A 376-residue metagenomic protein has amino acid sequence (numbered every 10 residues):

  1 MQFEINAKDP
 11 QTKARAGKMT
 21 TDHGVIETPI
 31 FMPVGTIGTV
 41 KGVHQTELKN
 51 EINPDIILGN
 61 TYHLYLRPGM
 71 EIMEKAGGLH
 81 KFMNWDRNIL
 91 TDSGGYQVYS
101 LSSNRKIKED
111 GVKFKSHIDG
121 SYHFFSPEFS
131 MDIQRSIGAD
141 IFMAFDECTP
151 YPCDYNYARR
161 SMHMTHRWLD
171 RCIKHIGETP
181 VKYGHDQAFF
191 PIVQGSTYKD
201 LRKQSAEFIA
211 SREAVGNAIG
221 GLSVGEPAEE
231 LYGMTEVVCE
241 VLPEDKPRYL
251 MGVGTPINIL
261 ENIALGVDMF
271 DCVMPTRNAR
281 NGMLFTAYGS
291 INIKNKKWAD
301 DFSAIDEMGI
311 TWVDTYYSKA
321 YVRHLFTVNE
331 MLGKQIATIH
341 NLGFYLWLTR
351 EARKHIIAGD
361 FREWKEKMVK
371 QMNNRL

Functional and structural regions predicted by a protein language model:
M1-K182, K296-A299: Non-catalytic, usually N-terminal nucleic-acid engagement modules in DNA/RNA processing proteins
M1-T20, I26-M32, K41-G42, D146-C153 (+1 more regions): C-terminal extensions of enzymes
G24, I57, D92, Q134 (+5 more regions): Conserved, mostly hydrophobic/aromatic
S130, S161, T165-W168, C172 (+5 more regions): Alpha-helical packing segments of well-folded alpha/beta enzyme cores
G138, L169, I173-I176, P180 (+4 more regions): Structural signal for hydrophobic packing residues in well-ordered secondary-structure cores of soluble enzyme domains
Y151-Y155, R159, G216-L222, M331-K334: Glycine- and acidic
Y155-H166, K174, K199-R212, I339: Short, electropositive alpha-helical surface patch
T179, Q187-I305: Glycine-rich phosphate/ribose-binding loops and adjacent secondary-structure elements that form binding surfaces
